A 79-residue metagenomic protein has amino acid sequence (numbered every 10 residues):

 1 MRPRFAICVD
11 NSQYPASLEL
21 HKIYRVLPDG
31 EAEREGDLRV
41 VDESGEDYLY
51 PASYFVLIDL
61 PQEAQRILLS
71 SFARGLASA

Functional and structural regions predicted by a protein language model:
R2-A6: Short structural boundary motif marking the start of a folded domain
I7, N11-Y50: Basic/aromatic-rich interaction segments and small domains that mediate binding to polyanionic partners
A52-A79: C-terminal structural segments of small proteins and small subunits
